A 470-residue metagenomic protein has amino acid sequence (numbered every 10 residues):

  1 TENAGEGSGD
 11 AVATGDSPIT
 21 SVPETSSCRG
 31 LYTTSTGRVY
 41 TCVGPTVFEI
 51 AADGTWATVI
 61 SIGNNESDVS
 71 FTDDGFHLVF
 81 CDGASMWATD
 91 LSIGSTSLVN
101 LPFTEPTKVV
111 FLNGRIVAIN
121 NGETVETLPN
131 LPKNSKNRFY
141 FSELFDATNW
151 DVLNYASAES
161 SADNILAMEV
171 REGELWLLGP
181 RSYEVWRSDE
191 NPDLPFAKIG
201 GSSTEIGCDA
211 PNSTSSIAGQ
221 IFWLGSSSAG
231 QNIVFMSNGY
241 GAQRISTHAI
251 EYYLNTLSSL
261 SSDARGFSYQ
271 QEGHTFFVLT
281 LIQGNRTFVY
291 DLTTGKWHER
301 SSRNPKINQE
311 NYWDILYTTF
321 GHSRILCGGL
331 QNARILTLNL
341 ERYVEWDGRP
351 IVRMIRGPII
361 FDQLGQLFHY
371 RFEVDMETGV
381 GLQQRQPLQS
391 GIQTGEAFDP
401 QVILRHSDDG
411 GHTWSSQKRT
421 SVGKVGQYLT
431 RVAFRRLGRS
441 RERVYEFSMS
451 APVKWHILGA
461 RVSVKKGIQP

Functional and structural regions predicted by a protein language model:
T1-A57, G63-F76, E205-I221, S226-P470: Beta-sheet repeat architectures centered on beta-propellers
V12-S27, G54-E66, G94-R115, I119-A264: Beta-propeller and closely related beta-pinwheel folds
T46, S85-M86, R138, S182 (+2 more regions): A conserved positional marker within WD40/Gbeta-like beta-propeller blades
C81-D82: Extended acidic/polar, glycine-enriched regions that form or flank non-catalytic beta-rich accessory modules
M86-G94: Elongated, non-catalytic scaffold/linker segments and compositionally distinctive motifs
A88-T89, E126, I335, L382: Glycine/Thr-rich phosphate-binding loops of Rossmann-like dinucleotide-binding domains
